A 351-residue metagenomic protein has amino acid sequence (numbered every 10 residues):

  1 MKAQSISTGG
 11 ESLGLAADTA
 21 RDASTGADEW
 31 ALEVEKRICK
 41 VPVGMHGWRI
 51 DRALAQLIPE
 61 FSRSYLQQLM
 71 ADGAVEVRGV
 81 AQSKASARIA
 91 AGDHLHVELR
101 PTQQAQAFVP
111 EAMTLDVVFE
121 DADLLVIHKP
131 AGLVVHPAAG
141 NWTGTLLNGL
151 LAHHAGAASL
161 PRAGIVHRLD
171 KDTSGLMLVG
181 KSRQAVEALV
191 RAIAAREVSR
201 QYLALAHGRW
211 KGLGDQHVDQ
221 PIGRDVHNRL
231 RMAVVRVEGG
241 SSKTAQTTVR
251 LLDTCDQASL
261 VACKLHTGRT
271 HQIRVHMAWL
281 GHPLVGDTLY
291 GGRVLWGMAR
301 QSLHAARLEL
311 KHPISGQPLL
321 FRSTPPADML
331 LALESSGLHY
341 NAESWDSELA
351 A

Functional and structural regions predicted by a protein language model:
M1-A351: RNA pseudouridine synthases
